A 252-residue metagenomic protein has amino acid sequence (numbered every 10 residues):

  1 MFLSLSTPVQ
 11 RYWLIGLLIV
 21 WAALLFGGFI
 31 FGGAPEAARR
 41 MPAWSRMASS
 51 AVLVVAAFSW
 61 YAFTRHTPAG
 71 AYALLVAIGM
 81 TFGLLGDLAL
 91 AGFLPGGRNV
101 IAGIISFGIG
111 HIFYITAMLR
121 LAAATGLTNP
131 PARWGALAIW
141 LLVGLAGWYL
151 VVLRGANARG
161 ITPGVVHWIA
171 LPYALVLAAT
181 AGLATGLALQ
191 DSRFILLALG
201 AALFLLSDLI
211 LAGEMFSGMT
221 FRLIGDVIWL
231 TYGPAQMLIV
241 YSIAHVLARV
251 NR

Functional and structural regions predicted by a protein language model:
M1-R252: Polytopic alpha-helical membrane-helix bundles and their juxtamembrane interface segments in multi-pass membrane
